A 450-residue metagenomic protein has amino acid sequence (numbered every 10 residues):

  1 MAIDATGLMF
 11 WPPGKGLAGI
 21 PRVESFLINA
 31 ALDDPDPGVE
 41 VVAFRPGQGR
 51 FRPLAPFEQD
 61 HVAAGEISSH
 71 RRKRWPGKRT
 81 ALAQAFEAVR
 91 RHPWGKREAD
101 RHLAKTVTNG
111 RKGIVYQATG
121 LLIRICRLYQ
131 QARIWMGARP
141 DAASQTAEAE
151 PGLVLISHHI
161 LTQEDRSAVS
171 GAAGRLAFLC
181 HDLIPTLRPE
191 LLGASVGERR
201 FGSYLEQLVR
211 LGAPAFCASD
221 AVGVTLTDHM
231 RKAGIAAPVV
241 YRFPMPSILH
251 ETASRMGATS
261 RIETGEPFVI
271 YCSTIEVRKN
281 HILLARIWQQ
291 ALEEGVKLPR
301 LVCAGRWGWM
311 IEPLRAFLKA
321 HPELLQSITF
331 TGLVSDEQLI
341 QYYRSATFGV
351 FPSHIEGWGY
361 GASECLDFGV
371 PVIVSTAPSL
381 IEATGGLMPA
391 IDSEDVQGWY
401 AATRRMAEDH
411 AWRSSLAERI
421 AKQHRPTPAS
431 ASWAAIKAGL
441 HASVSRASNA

Functional and structural regions predicted by a protein language model:
M1-A450: Carbohydrate transferase catalytic cores enriched for Leloir-type hexosyltransferases
